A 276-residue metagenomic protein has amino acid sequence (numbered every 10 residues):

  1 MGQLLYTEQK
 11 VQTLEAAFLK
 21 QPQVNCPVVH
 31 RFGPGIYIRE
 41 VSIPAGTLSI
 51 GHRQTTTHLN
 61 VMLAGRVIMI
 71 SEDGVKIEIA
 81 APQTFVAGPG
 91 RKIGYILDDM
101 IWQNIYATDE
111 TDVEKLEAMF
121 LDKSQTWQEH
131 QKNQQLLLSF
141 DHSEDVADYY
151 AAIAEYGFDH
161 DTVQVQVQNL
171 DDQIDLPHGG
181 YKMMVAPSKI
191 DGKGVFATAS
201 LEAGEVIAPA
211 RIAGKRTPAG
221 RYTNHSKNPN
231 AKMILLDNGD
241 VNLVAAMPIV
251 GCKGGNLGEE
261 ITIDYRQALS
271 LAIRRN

Functional and structural regions predicted by a protein language model:
M1-E40: A short, N-terminal "cap"/entry segment at the start of jelly-roll beta-barrel domains of the cupin/DSBH fold
Y37-Q54: Conserved short histidine dyad/triad with adjacent acidic residue
E40, S71-R91: Short acidic-glycine-tyrosine-enriched beta hairpin
T47-I50, Q83-G94, I101, I207: Histidine-centered metal-chelating micro-motifs
G51, I70, A87, P209 (+1 more regions): A generic structural signal for residues embedded in beta-strands
Q54-D73: Glycine- and acidic-residue-biased ligand/ion/polar-headgroup-sensing regions
L97-D141: Double-stranded beta-helix
K132-N276: Conserved catalytic SET/PR domain of SAM-dependent protein methyltransferases, capturing the structural core that binds
